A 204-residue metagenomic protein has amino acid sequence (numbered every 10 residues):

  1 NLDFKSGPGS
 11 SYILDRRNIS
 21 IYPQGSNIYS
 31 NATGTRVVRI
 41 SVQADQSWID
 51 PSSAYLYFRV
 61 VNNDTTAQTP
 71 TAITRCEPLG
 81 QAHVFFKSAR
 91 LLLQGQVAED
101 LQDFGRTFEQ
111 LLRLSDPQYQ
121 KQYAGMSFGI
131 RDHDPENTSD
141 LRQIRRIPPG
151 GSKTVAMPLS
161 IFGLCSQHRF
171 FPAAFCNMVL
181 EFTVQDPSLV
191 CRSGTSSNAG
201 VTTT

Functional and structural regions predicted by a protein language model:
N1-T204: Short, low-complexity Pro/Thr/Gly
